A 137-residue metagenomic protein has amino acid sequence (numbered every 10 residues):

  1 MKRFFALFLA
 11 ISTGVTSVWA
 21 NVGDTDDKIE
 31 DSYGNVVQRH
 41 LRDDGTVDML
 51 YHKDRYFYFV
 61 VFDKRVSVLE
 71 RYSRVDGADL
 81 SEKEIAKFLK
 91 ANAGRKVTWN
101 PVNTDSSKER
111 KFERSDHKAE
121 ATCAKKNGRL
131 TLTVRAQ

Functional and structural regions predicted by a protein language model:
F4-G14: Sec-dependent N-terminal signal peptides
V15-V22: Sec/Tat signal peptide C-region and signal peptidase I cleavage site
K28-T131, R135-Q137: A cross-family detector of function-defining hotspots
